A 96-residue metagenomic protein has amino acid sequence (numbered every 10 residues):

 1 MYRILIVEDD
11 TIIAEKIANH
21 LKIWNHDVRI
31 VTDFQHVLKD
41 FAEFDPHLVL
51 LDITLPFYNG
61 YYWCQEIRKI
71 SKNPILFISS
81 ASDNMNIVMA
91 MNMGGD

Functional and structural regions predicted by a protein language model:
M1-D96: N-terminal/domain-start alpha-helical segments
